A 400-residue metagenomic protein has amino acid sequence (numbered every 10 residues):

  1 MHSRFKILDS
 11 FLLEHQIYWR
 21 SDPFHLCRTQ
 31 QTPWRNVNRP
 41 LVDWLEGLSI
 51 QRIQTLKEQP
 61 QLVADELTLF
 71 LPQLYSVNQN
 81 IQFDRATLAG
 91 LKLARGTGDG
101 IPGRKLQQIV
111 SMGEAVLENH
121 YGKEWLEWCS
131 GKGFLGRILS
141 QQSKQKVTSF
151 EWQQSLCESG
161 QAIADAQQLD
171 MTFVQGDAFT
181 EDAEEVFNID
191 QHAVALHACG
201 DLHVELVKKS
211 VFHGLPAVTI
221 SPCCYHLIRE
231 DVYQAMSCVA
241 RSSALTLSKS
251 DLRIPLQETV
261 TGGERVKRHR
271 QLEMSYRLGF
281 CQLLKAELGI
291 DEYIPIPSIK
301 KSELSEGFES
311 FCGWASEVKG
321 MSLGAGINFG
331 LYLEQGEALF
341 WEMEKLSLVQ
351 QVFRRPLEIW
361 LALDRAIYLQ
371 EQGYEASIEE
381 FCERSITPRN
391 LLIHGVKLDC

Functional and structural regions predicted by a protein language model:
M1-A89, E306-S310: A short N-terminal interaction module
M1-N36, T172, F179, F187-C400: Class I S-adenosyl-L-methionine
A94-Q107: Class I SAM-dependent methyltransferase Rossmann-like catalytic core, especially the SAM/SAH-binding loop
L106-Y121: Conserved alpha-helix/loop element of class I SAM-dependent methyltransferases that forms part of the SAM/SAH-binding
G122-G131: Conserved class I S-adenosyl-L-methionine
K132-K144: Conserved SAM-binding loop of SAM-dependent methyltransferases across substrates and taxa, primarily the Class I
K146-E151: Conserved SAM-binding motif I beta-strand of class I
G160-Q161: Conserved SAM-binding loop
